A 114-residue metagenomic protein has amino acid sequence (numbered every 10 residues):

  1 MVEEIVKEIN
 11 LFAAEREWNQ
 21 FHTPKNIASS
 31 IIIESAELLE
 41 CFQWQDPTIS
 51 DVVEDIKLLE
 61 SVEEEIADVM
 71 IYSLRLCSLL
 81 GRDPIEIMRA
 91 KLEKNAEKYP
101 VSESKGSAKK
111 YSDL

Functional and structural regions predicted by a protein language model:
M1-I66, M70-L114: Flexible "arm" and connector segments at domain edges
